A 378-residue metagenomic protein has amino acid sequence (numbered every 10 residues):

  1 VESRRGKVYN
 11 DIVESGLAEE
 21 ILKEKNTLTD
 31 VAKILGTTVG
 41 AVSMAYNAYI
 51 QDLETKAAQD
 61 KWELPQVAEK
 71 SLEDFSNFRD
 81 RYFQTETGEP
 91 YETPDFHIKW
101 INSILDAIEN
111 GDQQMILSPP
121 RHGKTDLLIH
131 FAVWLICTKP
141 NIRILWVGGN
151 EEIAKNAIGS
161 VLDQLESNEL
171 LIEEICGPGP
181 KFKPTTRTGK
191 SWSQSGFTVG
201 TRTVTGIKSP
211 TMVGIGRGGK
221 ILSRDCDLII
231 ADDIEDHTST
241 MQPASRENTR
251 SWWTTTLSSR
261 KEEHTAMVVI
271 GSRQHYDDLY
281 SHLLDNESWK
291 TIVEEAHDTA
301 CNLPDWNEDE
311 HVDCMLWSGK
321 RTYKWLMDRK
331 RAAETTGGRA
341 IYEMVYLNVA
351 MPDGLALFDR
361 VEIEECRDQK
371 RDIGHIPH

Functional and structural regions predicted by a protein language model:
V1-N26, A132: Short, amphipathic alpha-helical "recognition" segments used to contact nucleic acids or chromatin
V31, T38-D112: N-terminal accessory segments
G111-H130: Walker A/P-loop
L128-K139: Walker A/P-loop NTP-binding motif
V147-G218: Conserved nucleotide-state-sensing and coupling region of NTP-binding domains
S193-T255: Conserved RecA-like ASCE ATPase "motif II neighborhood" in helicase/translocase motors
A244-H311: ASCE P-loop NTPase helicase motor core
N307-H378: ATPase catalytic-site recognition across NTP-hydrolyzing enzymes
